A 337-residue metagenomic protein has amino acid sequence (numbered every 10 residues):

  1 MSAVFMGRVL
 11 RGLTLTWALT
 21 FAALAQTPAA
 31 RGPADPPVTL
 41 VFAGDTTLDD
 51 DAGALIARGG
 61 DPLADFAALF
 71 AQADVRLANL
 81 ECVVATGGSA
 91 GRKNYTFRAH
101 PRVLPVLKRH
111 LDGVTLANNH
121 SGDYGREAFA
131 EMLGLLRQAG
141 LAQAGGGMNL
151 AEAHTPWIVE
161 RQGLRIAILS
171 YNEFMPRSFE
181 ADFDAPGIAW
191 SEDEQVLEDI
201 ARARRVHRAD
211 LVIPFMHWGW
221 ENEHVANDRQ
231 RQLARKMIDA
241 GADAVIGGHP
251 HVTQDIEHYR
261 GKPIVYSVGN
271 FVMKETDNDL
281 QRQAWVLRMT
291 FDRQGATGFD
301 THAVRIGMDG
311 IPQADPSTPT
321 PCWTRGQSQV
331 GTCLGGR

Functional and structural regions predicted by a protein language model:
M1-G7: N-terminal secretory signal peptides that target proteins for export/translocation
G7-L10, M216: Residue-level micro-sites within transmembrane alpha helices that shape and flank functional polar/acidic positions
L10-A22: Bacterial N-terminal signal peptides
Q26-R337: Acidic, metal/ion-coordinating pockets
